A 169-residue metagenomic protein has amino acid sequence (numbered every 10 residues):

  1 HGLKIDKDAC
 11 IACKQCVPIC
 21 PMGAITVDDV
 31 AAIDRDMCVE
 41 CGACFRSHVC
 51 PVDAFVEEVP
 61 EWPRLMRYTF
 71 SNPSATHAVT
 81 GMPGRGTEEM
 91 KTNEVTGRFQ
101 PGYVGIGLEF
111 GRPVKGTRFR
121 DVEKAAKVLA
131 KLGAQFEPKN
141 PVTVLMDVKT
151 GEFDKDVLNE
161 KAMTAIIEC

Functional and structural regions predicted by a protein language model:
G2-K4, Q15-R35, V39-P63: Iron-sulfur cluster-binding cysteine motifs and their immediate structural context in ferredoxin-like electron-transfer
A43-A130, P138: Flanking helices and flexible, charged tails adjoining ferredoxin-like Fe-S electron-transfer domains in multi-subunit
Y68, Q135-L158: Ser/Thr-rich, low-complexity intrinsically disordered terminal regions
V95-P101, E152-E160: Short, flexible, solvent-exposed loop/turn segments with mixed acidic/basic and small polar residues
K161-A165: Flexible loop/N-cap segments at domain edges
I167-C169: Cofactor-cradling patches in redox/metallo enzymes
